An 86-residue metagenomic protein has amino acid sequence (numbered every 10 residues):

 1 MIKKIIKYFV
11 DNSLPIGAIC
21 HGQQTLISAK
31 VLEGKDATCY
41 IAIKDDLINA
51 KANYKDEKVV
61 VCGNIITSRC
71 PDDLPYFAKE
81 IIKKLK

Functional and structural regions predicted by a protein language model:
M1-K86: Active-site-adjacent pocket-lining segments in enzyme domains
